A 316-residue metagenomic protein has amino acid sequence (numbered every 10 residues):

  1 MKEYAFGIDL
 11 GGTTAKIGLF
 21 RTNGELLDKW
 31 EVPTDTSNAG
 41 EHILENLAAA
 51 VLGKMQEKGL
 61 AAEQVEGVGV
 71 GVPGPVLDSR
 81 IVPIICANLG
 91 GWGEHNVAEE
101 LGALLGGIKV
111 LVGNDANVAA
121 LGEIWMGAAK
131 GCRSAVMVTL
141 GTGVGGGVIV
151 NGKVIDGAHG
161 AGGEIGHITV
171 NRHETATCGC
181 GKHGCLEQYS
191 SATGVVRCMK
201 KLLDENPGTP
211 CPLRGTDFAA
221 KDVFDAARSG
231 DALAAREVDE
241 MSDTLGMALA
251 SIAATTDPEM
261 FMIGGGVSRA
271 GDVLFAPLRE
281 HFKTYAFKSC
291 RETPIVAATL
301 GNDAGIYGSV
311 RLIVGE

Functional and structural regions predicted by a protein language model:
M1-G67, V76-V82, L101-I108, G122-C132 (+3 more regions): ATP-binding/phosphotransfer module of carbohydrate and carboxylate kinases, centering on a glycine-rich
D9, G69-P73, G113, M137-G143 (+1 more regions): Short beta-strand segments
I81-G93: A charged helix-plus-loop insertion that forms the helical arch/lid used to bind and gate nucleic-acid substrates
H95-L101: Short gly/Ser/Thr-rich phosphate-binding loop of adenylate-forming enzymes
V112-L121: A glycine-rich, Thr/Ser-enriched phosphate-binding loop motif common to dinucleotide/cofactor-binding enzymes
A120-W125, G146-V148, H167-I168: Adenylate-forming
G157-A158: A short alpha->loop->secondary-structure connector
A161-I165: Structural signature of FAD isoalloxazine-binding scaffolds in flavoprotein oxidoreductases
